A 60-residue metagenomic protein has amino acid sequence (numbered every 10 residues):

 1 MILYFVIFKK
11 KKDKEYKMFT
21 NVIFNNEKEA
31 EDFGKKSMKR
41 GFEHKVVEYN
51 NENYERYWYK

Functional and structural regions predicted by a protein language model:
M1-T20, H44: Short aromatic-glycine-(Arg/Gly/Cys) micro-motifs in beta-strand/loop hairpins
L3, I7-K10, K28-E29, F33 (+1 more regions): Helix-centric, low-specificity signal for extended rod-like, repetitive segments
I23-E27: Conserved aromatic
E31, K35-K60: Short, mixed-charge low-complexity intrinsically disordered segments
